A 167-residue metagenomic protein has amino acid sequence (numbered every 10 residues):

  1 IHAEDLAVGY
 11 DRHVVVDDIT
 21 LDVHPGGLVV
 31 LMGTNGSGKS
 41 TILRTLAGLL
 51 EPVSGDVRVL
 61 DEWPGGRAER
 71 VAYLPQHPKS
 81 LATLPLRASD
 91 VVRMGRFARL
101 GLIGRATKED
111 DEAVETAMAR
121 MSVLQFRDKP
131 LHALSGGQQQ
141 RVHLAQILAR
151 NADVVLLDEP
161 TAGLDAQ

Functional and structural regions predicted by a protein language model:
I1, V15-V16, R127: Conserved structural motif at the start of ABC-family nucleotide-binding domains
M32-T34: The feature captures the beta-strand-to-loop junction immediately N-terminal to the Walker
A47: Helix-to-loop junction immediately C-terminal to a conserved catalytic motif
G55-E69: Conserved ABC transporter NBD signature motif
R93, K108-F126: Conserved ABC ATPase "signature" region
P130-L134, Q138: Conserved ABC ATPase signature
V155-E159: Catalytic Walker B motif of ABC-type/P-loop ATPase nucleotide-binding domains
